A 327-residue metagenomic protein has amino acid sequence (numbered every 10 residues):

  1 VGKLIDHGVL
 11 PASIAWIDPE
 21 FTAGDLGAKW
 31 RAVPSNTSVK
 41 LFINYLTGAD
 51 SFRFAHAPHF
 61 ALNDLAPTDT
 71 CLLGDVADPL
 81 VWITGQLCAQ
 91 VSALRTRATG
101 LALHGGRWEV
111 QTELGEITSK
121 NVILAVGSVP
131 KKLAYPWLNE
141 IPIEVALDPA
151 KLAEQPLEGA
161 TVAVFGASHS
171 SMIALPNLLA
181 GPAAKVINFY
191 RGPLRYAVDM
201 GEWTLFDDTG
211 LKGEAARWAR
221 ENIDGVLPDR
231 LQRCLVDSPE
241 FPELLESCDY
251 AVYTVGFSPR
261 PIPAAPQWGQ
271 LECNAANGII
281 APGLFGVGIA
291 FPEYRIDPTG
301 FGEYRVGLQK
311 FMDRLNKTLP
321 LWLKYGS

Functional and structural regions predicted by a protein language model:
G2-F21, L62-S327: Flavin (primarily FAD) cofactor-binding/catalytic cores of flavoenzymes
P19-T47, A197-T209: Conserved N-terminal glycine-rich FAD pyrophosphate-binding loop of Rossmann-like flavoproteins
R31-W82: Dinucleotide-binding Rossmann-like beta1-alpha1 core, especially the glycine-rich loop that anchors the ADP
